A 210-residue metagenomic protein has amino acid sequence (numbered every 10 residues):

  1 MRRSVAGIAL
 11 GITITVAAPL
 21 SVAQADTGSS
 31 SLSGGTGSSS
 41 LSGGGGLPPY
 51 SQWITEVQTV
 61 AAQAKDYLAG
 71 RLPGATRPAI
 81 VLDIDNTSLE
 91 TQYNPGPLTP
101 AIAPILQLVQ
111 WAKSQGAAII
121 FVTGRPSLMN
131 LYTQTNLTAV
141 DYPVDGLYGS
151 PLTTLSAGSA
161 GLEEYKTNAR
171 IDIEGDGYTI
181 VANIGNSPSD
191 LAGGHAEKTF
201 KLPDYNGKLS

Functional and structural regions predicted by a protein language model:
R2-L82: Non-catalytic pre-domain segments flanking phosphatase-related domains
D26-T27, G34, N130-S210: C-terminal cap/substrate-recognition subdomain and adjoining C-terminal extension of metal-dependent phosphatase-like
G46-T55, Y93-T99, I120-R125, S156-A160: Second-shell loop/turn segments in exported
A62, D66, A103-Q110, L131-T135 (+1 more regions): Solvent-exposed, polar/charged alpha-helical surfaces in well-ordered, non-transmembrane soluble domains, broadly
A69, P73, Q110-A118, S127 (+2 more regions): Sec-exported extracytoplasmic/periplasmic mature domains
P73-A79, I119-R125, G149, V181-I184: Surface-exposed patches in mature extracellular/periplasmic domains of secreted proteins
P78-P95, F121: Asp-based phosphoryl-transfer active-site loop
P95-I119, S127-L131: Short, acidic loop-to-helix structural element flanking the phosphoryl-transfer center in phosphate-processing enzymes
